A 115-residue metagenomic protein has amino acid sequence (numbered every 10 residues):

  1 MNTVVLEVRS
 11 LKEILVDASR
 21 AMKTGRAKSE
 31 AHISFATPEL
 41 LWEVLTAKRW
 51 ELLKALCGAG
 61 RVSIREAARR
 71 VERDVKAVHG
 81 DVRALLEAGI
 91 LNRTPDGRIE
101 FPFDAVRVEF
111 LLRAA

Functional and structural regions predicted by a protein language model:
M1-A21: General nucleic-acid-binding
K23-E51: Short alpha-helical segments that sit at the start of domains
W42-T46, S63, P95-A115: Short, cationic-aromatic polyanion-contact patches
A47-R61: Short amphipathic alpha-helical interface segments
I64-R70: A short acidic, leucine-rich amphipathic alpha-helix
A67, V78, V82-L86: Basic amphipathic alpha-helical segments that dock to polyanions
E87-D96: A short, conserved structural fragment
